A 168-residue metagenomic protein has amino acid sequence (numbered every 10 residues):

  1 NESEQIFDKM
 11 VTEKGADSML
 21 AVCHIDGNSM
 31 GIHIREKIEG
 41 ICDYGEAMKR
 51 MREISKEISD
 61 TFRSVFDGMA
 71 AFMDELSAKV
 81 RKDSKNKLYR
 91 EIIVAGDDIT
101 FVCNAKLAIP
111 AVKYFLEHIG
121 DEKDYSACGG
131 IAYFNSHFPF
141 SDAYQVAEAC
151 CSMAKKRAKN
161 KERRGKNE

Functional and structural regions predicted by a protein language model:
N1-E168: Regulatory and interdomain segments flanking nucleotide-handling catalytic cores in signaling/defense enzymes
